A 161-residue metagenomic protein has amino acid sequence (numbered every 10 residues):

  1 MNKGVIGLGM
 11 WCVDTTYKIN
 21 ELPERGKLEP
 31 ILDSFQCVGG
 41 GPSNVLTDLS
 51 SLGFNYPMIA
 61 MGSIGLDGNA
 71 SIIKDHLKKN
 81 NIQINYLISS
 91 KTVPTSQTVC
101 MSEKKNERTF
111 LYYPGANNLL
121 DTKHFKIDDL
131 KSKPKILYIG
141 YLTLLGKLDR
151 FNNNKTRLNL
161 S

Functional and structural regions predicted by a protein language model:
M1-S63, G68-I82, L145: Glycine-rich phosphate/adenosyl-contacting loop at the front of the ribokinase-like
M1-V13, S71-S89, M101-S161: Ribokinase/PfkB-type carbohydrate-kinase core domain
L22-R25, L66, P94, A116 (+2 more regions): Flexible domain-boundary/linker segments
S51-G53, T92, L130: Generic structural signal for beta-strand residues in well-ordered domains
G62-L66, I84-T95: Beta-strand->loop->alpha-helix junctions that form or flank phosphate-binding loops in nucleotide-handling enzymes
T98: Conserved beta-strand and immediately adjacent loop positions that scaffold enzyme active sites
